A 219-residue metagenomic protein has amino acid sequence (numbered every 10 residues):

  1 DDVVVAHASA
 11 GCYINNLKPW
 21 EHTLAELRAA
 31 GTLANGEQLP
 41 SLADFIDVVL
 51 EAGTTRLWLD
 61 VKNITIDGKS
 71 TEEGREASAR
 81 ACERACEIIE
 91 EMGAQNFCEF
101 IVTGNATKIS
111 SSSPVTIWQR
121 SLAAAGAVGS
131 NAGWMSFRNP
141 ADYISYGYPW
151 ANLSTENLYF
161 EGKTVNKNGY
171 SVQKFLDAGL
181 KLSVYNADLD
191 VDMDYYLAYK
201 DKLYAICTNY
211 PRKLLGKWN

Functional and structural regions predicted by a protein language model:
D1-P114, E156, A178: Metal-dependent phosphodiesterase/phospholipase catalytic core, i.e., the His/Asp/Glu-rich active-site region
V4, T116-W118, Q173: N-terminal non-cleavable signal-anchor helices
A6-H7, R120, Y185, N209: Generic beta-sheet signal
N35-E37, G126-N219: C-terminal active-site rim and adjoining tail of enzyme catalytic domains
A94-M135, S183-N186: Aromatic-lined carbohydrate-recognition surfaces of secreted/lumenal glycan-active proteins
